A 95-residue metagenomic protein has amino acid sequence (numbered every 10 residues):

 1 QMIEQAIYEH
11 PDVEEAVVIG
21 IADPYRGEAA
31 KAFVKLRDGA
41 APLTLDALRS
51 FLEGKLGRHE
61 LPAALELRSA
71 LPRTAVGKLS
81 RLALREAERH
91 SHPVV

Functional and structural regions predicted by a protein language model:
Q1-E60, S69-P72, G77-L79, A83-E86: AMP-binding/adenylate-forming catalytic core of the ANL superfamily
E86-V95: Acidic/polar alpha-helix N-cap and adjacent early helical turns within long charge-rich amphipathic helices/linkers
